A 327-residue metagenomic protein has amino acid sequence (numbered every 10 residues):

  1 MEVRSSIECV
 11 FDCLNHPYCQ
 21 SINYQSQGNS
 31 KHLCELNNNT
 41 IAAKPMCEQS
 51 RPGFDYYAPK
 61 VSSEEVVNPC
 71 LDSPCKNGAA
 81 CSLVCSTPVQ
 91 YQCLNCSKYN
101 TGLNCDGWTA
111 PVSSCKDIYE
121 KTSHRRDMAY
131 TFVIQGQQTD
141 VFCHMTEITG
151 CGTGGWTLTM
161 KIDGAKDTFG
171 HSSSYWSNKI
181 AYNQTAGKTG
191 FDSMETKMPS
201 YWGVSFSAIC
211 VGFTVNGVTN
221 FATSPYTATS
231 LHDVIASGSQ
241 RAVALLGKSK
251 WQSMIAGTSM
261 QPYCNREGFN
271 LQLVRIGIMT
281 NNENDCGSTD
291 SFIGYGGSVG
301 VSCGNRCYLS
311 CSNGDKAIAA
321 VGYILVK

Functional and structural regions predicted by a protein language model:
M1-K76, V84-Q90, L94-K98: Extracellular disulfide-rich cysteine clusters
L71-P74, A80, V84-C85, N95-K327: Mature extracellular or lumenal effector domains of secreted proteins and single-pass membrane receptors/adhesion
